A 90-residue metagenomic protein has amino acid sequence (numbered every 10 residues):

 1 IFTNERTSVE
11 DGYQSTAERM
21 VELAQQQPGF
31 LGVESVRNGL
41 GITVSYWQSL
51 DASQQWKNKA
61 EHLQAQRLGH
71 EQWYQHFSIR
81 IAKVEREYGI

Functional and structural regions predicted by a protein language model:
I1-G41, L50-N58, Y74-I90: Short S/T/G/P-rich N-terminal loop/turn motif that feeds into the first structured element of a domain
Y46: Sensory beta-strand/linker motifs that couple input domains to effectors
Q54-G69: Mid-chain, well-packed structural core segment of small domains
